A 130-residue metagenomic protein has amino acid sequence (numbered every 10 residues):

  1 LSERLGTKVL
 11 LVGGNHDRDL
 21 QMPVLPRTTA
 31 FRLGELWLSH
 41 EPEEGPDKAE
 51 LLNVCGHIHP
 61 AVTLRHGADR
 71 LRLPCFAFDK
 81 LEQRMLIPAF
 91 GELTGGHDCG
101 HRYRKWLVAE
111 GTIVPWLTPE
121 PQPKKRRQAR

Functional and structural regions predicted by a protein language model:
L1-R130: Extended recognition/assembly regions associated with phosphoester-bond processing machinery
